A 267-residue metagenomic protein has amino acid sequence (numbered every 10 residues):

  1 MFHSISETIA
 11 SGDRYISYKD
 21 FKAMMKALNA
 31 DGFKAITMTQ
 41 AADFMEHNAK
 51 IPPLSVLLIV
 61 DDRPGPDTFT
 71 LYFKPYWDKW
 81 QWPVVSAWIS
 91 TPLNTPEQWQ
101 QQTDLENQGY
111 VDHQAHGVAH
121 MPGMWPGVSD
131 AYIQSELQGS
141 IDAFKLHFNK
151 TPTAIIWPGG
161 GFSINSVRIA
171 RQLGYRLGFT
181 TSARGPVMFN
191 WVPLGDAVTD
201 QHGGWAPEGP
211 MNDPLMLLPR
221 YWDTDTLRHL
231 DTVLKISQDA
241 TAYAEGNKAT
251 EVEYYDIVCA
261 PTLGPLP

Functional and structural regions predicted by a protein language model:
M1-L58, G123-A154, G160-P267: C-terminal active-site subregion of NodB/CE4 polysaccharide deacetylases
I5, D61-R63, T91, V118 (+1 more regions): Solvent-exposed coil/turn segments that connect beta secondary-structure elements in extracytoplasmic/periplasmic
Y18-F21, Y72, P83-L93: N-terminal pro-sequences and low-complexity stem/linker regions of secreted or lumenal proteins
Y18-K22, F69-F73, Q98-W99, L137: Well-ordered, non-membrane alpha-helical segments in soluble/globular domains
Q40-A41, P53-W82, Q108-Y110: Substrate-binding cleft of extracellular glycoside hydrolase catalytic domains
F73-W82, L93-H116, R171, P207-D213: Acidic (Asp/Glu)-rich catalytic clusters
V85-A87, Q114, R176-F179: Structural detector of well-ordered beta-strand residues that form the stable sheet scaffold of enzyme domains
Q102-P122, I133-L137, F144: A structural motif
